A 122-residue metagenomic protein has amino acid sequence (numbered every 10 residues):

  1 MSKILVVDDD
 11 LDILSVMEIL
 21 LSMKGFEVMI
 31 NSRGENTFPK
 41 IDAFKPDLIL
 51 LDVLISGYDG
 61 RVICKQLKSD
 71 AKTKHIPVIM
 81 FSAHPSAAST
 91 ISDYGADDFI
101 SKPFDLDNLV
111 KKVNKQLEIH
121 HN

Functional and structural regions predicted by a protein language model:
L14, S56, K74, K102: The feature encodes the CheY-like receiver
S15-M23: Charged docking surfaces used in two-component/phosphorelay signaling
G25-R33, K40: Short hydrophobic/Thr-rich beta-strand motif most characteristic of the beta2 strand and flanking loop of CheY-like
S32, I55-Y58, L67: Hydrophobic residue at a beta-alpha junction that N-caps the helix immediately following a catalytic beta-strand/loop
P39, R61-K72: Short amphipathic alpha-helix used as the core "switch/output" element in two-component signaling
F44-L50, I55: Active-site beta3 strand of CheY-like receiver
D59-V62, H84-S101, N108-K111, K115: Alpha4 helix (beta4-alpha4-beta5 surface) of REC/receiver domains from two-component response regulators
I79-F81: Hydrophobic/aromatic residues positioned on beta-strands within the core alpha/beta folds
